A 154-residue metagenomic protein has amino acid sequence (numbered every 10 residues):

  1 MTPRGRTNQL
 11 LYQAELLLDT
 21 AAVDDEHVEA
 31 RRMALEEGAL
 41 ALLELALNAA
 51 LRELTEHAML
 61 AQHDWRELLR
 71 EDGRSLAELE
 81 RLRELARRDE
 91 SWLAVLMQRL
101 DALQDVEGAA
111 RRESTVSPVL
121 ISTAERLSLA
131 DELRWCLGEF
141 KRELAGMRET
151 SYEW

Functional and structural regions predicted by a protein language model:
M1, G5, A30-A41, H63 (+1 more regions): Short, solvent-exposed segments of well-ordered alpha helices
M1-A34: Charged alpha-helical initiation segments
L10-T20, L42, A49, C136-E139 (+1 more regions): Amphipathic, well-ordered alpha-helical segments in soluble domains
V23-E29, R52-L69: Short acidic alpha-helical/loop segments enriched in Asp/Glu that coordinate divalent cations
L35-T55: Short, hydrophobic, well-ordered secondary-structure elements
D72-W154: Acidic, Ser/Thr/Gly/Pro-rich intrinsically disordered interaction regions
